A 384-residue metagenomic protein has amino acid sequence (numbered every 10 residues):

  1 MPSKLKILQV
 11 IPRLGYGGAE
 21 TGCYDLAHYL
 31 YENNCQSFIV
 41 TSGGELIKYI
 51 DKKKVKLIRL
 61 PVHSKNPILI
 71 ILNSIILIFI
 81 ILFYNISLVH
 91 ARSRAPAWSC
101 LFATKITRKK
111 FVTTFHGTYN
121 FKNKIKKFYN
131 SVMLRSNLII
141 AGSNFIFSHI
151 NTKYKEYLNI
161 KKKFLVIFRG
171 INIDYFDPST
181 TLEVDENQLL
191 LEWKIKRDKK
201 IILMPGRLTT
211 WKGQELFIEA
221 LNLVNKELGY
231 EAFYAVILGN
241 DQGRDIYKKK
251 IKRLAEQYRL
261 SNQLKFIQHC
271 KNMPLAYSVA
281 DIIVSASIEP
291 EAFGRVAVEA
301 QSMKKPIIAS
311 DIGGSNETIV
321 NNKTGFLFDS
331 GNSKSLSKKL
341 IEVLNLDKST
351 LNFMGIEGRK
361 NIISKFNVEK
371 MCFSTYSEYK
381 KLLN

Functional and structural regions predicted by a protein language model:
E20-D25, K200-K226, K249, K334: A conserved mid-protein helix/loop that constitutes part of the nucleotide-sugar donor-binding site
I39, P306-A309, I319: Short hydrophobic beta-strand element within catalytic cores of glycosyltransferases and related nucleotide-activated
I39-E45, I171, P205, Y234-K249: Glycosyltransferase donor-sugar binding loop
A91-A97, F115: Short His-centered aromatic/hydrophobic patch
S136-V166, I171-F176: A short, active-site helix/loop in glycosyltransferases that binds the activated sugar's phosphate group
L191, S335, E342, S349-K365 (+1 more regions): A short, well-ordered alpha-helix in the C-terminal region of glycosyltransferases
G243-K248, L260-C270, A276, F326-L327: Active-site donor-binding acidic/aromatic loop of nucleotide-activated sugar and phosphosugar transferases involved
N321-N322, F326-S333, E342-K348: Conserved acidic donor-binding segment of nucleotide-sugar-dependent glycosyltransferases
